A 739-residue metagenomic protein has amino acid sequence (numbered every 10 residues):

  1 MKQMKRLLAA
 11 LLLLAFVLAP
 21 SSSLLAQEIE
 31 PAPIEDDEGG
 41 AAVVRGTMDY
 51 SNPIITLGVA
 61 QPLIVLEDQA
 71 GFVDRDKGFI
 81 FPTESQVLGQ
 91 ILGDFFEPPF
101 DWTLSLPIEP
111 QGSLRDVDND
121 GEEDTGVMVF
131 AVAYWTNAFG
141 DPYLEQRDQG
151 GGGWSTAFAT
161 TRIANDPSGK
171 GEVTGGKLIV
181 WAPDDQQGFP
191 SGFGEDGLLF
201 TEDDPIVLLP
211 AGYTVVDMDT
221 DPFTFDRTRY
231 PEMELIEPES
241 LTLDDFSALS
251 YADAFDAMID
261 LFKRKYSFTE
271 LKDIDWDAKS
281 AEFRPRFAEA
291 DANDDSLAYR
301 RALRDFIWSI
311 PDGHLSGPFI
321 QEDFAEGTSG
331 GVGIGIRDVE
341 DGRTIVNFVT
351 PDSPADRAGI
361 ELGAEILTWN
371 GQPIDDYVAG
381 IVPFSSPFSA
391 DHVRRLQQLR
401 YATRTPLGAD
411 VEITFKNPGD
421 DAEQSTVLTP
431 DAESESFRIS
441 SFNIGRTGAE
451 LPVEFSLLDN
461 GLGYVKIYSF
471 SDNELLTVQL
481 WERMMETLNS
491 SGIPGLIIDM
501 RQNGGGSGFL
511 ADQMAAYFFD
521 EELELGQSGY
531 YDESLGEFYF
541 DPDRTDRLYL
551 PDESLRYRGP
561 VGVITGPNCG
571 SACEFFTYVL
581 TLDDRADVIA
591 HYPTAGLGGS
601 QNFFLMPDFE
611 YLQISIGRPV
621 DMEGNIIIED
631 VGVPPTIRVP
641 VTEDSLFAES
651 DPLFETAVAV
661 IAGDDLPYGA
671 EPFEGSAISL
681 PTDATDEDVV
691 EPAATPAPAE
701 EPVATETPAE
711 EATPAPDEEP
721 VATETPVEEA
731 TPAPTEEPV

Functional and structural regions predicted by a protein language model:
M1-L11: Bacterial N-terminal signal peptides that target proteins for export
L12-A32, I678-V739: Ser/Thr-rich, Proline-interspersed low-complexity disordered segments
Q27-G495, Q502-G504, G508-D512, D520-G526 (+6 more regions): Flexible, low-complexity junctional segments that flank or bridge functional domains
L315, G570, D583-L597: Short, well-structured beta-strand/strand-turn elements
G327, G505-I564, G598-M606, I616-M622 (+1 more regions): Gly/Ser/Thr-rich loop/hinge elements
V349-T350, W369-N370, K466-F470, D499-N503 (+4 more regions): Active-site-proximal beta-strand/loop segments in catalytic clefts of secreted hydrolases
G492-I497, R556-G562, D584: Short, surface-exposed connector motifs at secondary-structure boundaries
G617-S650: Active-site rim recognition segments
